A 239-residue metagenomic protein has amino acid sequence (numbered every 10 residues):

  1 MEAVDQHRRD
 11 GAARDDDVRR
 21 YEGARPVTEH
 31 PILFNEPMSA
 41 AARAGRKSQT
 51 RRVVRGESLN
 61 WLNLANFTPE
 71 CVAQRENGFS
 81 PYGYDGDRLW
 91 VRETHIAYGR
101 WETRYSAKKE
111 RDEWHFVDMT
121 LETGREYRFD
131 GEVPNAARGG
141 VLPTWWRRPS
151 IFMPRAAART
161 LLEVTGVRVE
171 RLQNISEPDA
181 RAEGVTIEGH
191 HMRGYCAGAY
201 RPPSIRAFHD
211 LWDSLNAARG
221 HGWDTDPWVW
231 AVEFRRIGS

Functional and structural regions predicted by a protein language model:
E2-S239: Secondary-structure transition motif
